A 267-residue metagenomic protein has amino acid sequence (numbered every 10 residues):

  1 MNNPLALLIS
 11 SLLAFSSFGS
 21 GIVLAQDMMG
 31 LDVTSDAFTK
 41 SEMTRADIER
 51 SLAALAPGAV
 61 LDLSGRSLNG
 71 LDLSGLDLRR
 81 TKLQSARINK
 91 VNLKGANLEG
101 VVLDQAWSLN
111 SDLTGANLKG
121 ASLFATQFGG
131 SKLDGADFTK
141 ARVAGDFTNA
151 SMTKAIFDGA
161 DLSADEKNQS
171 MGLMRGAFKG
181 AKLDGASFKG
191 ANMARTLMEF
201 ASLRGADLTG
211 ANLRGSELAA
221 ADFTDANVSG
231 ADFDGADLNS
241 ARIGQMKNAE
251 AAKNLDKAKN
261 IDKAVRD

Functional and structural regions predicted by a protein language model:
M1-S11: Bacterial N-terminal signal peptides that target proteins for export
S10-G19: Bacterial N-terminal signal peptides
G21-D267: Tandem repeat scaffolds
